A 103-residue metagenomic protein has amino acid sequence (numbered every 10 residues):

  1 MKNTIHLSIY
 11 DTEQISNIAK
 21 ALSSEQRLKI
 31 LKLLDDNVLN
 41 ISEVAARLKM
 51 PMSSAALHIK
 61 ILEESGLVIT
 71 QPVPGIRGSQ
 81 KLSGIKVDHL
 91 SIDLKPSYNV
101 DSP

Functional and structural regions predicted by a protein language model:
K2-A19: Short, Lys/Arg-enriched N-terminal segment that forms or immediately precedes the first helix of a structured domain
Y10-T12, L31, S54: Hydrophobic, well-ordered secondary-structure scaffolds
N17-I18, E25-M50, S79-I85: N-terminal helix-turn-helix DNA-binding core of bacterial DNA-binding proteins
N40, S54, I69, V87-S91: Internal catalytic or translocation cores that form aromatic/hydrophobic pockets or channels for amphipathic metabolites
A46, E63-E64: Alpha-helical residues within the helix-turn-helix
S65-G78: Beta-hairpin "wing" of winged helix-turn-helix
I76-P103: Conserved segment of winged-helix/HTH DNA-binding domains
